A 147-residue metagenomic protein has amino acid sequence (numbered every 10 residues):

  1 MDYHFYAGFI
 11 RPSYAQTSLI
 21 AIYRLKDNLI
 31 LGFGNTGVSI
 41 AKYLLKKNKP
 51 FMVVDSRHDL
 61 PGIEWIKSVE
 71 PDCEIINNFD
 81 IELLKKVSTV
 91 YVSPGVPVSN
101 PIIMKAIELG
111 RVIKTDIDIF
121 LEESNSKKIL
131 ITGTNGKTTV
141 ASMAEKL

Functional and structural regions predicted by a protein language model:
D2-H4: Intrinsic-disorder-associated, low-complexity terminal segments enriched in Asp/Asn/His/Tyr and depleted of Lys/Arg
D27-N28, V90, I129: Conserved hydrophobic helix-helix packing surfaces used for dimerization/oligomerization
N28-S39: Glycine-rich adenosine-cofactor-binding loop
K42-K46, E82-K85, P94-L147: Phosphate-binding loop of NTP-binding sites
K49-W65: NAD(P)-binding Rossmann-fold cofactor-contacting core
E64-D72: Short, conserved SAM-binding/catalytic segment of Class I S-adenosyl-L-methionine-dependent methyltransferases
E74-K86: Short acidic low-complexity segments
